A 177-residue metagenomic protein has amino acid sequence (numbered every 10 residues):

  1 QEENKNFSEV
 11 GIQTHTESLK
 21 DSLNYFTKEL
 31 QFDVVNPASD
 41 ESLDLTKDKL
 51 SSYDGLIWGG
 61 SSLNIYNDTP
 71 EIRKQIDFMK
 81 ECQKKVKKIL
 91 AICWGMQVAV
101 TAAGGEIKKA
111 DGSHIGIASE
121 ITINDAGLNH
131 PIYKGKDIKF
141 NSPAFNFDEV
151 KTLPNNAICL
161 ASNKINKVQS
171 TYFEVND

Functional and structural regions predicted by a protein language model:
Q1-D77, E81-K87: N-terminal beta1-alpha1 cap of cysteine-dependent amidohydrolase-like domains
E2-E3, S39-D40, S62-N64, Q97-V98 (+4 more regions): Short, solvent-exposed loop/turn segments at secondary-structure junctions
N6, N67-D68, V100-A102, P154 (+1 more regions): Short glycine-/acidic-enriched loop or helix-start segments at secondary-structure transitions that form or flank
E17-D21, Q97, F147-D148: Active-site phosphate/pyrophosphate- and oxyanion-stabilizing loops and adjacent acidic/basic residues in soluble
L23-L30, L63-D68, V86-A91, I121-I123 (+3 more regions): Short C-terminal domain-edge/linker segments immediately following a structured domain
V34, L90-I92, C159-A161: A structural signal for short, well-ordered beta-strand segments and their strand-loop junctions that often border
S61-G127: Cysteine-nucleophile active-site neighborhood
G105-D177: Pocket-forming structural segment of enzyme catalytic cores
